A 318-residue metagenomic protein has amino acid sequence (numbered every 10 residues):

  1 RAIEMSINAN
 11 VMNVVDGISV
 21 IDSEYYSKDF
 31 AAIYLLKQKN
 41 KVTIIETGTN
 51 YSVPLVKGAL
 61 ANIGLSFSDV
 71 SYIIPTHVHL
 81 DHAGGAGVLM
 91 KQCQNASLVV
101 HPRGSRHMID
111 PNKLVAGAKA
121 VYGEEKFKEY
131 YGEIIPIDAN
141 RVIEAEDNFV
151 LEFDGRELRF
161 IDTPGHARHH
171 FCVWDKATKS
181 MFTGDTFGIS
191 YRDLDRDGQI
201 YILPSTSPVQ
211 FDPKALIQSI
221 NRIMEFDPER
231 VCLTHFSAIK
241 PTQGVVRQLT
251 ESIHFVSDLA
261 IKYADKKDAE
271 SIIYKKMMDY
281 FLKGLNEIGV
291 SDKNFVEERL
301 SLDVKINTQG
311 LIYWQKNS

Functional and structural regions predicted by a protein language model:
I7-I63, V173-D185: Conserved beta-strand hairpin/beta-sheet module of binuclear metal-dependent hydrolase folds, prominently
T43, I74, L98, S180-F182 (+1 more regions): Residue-level marker for buried hydrophobic side chains located in beta-strands that build the well-ordered beta-sheet
Y51, E157, D162, R168-C232 (+1 more regions): Metallo-beta-lactamase
D69-D81: Metallo-beta-lactamase
A83-C93, P111: Metal-dependent catalytic neighborhoods of phosphoester/phosphodiester hydrolases
M108-I161, I217-I220: Metallo-beta-lactamase
K214, S219-K276: Active-site/pore-lining binding-face segments in mid-to-C-terminal subdomains
D258-S318: C-terminal regulatory/interaction regions
